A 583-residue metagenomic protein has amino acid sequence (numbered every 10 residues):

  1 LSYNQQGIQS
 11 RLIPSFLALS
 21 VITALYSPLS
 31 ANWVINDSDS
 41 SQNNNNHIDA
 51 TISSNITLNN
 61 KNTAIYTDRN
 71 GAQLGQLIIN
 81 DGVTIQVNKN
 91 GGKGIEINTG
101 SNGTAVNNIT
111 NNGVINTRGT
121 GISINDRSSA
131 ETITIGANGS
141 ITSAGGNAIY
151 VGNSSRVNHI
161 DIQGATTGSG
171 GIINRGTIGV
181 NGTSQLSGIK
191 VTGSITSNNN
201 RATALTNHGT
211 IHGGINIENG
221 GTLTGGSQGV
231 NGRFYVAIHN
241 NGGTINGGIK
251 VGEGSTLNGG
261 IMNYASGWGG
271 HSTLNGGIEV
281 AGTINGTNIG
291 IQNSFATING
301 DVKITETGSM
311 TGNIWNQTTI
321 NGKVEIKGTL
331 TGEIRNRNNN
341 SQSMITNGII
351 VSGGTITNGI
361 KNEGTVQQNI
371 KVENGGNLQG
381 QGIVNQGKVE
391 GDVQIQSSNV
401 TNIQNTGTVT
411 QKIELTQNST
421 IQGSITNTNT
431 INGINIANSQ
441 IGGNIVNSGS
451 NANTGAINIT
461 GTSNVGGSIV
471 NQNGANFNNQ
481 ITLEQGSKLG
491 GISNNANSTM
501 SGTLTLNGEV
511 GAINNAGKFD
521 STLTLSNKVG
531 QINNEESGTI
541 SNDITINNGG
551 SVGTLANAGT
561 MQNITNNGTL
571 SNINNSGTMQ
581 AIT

Functional and structural regions predicted by a protein language model:
L1-Y26: Bacterial Sec-dependent N-terminal signal peptides
L29-W33: Boundary at the C-terminal end of the N-terminal hydrophobic targeting segment
V34-I48, I52: N-terminal segment immediately downstream of the Sec signal-peptide cleavage site in secreted/extracellular proteins
I48-N62, G75-G91, G103-G119, E131-S154 (+26 more regions): Beta-strand-rich solenoid/repeat architectures in extracellular/passenger domains of polysaccharide-targeting enzymes
I582: Substrate-binding clefts and catalytic carboxylate motifs of secreted carbohydrate-active enzymes
